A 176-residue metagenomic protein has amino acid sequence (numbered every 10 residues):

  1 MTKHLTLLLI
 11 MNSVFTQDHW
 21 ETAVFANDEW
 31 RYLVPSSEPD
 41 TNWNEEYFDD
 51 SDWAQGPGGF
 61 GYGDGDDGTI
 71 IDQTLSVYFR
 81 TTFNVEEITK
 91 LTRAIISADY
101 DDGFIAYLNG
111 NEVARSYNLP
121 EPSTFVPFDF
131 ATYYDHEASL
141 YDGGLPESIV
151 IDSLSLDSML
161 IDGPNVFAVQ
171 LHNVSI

Functional and structural regions predicted by a protein language model:
H4-T16: Sec-dependent N-terminal signal peptides
F15-S37: Boundary/junction segments of secreted and surface-exposed precursor proteins
W30, W53, F83, I88-G110 (+1 more regions): Aromatic-lined ligand-binding clefts that engage carbohydrates, nucleic acids, or primary amines
E46-T82: Surface-exposed, low-complexity/disordered Ser/Thr/Gly/Pro/Asn-rich loops and linkers
R80-K90, S153-S158: Extracellular and analogous surface-interaction loops
N111-V150: Exoplasmic/lumenal beta-rich domain surfaces
D162-P164: Extracellular Ig-like/FN3 beta-sandwich strand-entry sites
V169-I176: Short beta-strand-plus-loop segments that form exposed binding edges in beta-rich domains
